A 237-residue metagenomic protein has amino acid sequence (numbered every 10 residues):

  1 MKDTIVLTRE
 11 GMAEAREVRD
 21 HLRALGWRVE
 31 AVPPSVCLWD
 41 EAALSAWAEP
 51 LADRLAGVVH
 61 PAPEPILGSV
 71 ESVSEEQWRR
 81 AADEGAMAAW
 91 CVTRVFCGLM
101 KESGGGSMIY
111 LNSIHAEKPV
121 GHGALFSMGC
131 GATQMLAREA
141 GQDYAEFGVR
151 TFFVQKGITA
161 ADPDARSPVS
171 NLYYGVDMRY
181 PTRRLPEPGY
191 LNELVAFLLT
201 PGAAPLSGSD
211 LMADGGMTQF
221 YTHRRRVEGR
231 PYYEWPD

Functional and structural regions predicted by a protein language model:
I66-V70, S74-A82, V176: Substrate-binding pocket helix/loop in short-chain dehydrogenase/reductase
T93-R94, R138: A short, exposed helix-loop element centered on a Lys and neighboring polar residues
G98, Q142-D143, A204: Alpha-helical segment proximal to the catalytic Tyr-Lys
I109-T133, A137-A145, I158: Catalytic loop of short-chain dehydrogenase/reductase
A145-R150, L206-G208: Short, small/polar-rich loop/turn modules that mediate ligand/substrate recognition or access, typified
R184-A213, T218-Q219: C-terminal substrate-recognition "lid" of short-chain dehydrogenase/reductases
S207-D237: Short C-terminal tail/terminal secondary-structure segment of NAD(P)H-dependent dehydrogenase/reductase domains
